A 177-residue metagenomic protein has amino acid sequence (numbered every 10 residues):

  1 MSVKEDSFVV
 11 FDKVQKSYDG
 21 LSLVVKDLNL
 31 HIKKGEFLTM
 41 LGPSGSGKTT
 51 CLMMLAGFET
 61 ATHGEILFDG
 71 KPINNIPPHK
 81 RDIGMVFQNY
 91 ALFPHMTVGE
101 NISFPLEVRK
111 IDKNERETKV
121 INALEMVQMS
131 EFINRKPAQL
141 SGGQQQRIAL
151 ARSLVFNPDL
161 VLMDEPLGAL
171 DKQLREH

Functional and structural regions predicted by a protein language model:
K4-F11, K16-D27, I76-P77: A short, flexible loop at the N-terminus of ABC-type nucleotide-binding domains that lies
L41-P43: The feature captures the beta-strand-to-loop junction immediately N-terminal to the Walker
T49-L52, I148: ABC ATPase nucleotide-binding domain helices that frame the ATP-binding cleft
A56: Helix-to-loop junction immediately C-terminal to a conserved catalytic motif
T62-E65, E115: Conserved coupling/switch loops of ABC nucleotide-binding domains, chiefly the family-specific signature
G64-P72: Conserved ABC transporter NBD signature motif
R81-G84, L92-H177: ABC ATPase nucleotide-binding domains
